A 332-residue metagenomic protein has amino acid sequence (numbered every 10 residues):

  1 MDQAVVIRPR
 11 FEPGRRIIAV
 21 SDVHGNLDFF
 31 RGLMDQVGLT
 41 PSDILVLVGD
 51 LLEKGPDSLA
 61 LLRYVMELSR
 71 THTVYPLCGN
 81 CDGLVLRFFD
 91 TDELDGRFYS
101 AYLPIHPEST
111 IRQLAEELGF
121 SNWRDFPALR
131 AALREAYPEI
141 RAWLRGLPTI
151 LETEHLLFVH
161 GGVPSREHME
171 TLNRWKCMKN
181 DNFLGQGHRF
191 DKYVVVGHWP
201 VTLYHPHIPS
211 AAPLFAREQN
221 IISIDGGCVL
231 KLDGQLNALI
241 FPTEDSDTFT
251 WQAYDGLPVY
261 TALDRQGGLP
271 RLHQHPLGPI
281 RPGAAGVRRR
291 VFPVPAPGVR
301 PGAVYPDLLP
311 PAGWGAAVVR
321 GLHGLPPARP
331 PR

Functional and structural regions predicted by a protein language model:
M1-R63: N-terminal active-site segment of His-dependent metallophosphoesterases
D22, D50, V65, G79-N80 (+5 more regions): Divalent metal-coordination and catalytic microenvironments
H24-D28, E53-P56, C81-L86, S165-R166 (+2 more regions): Active-site environment of divalent metal-dependent phosphoester hydrolases
K54-P148: Active-site neighborhood of divalent metal-dependent phosphoester bond hydrolases
W123-I221, C228-L232, E244, T248-L257 (+3 more regions): Acidic, His/Gly-enriched loop-helix segments that form or flank divalent-metal centers in metallo-dependent hydrolases
Q274-A285, P331-R332: Conserved beta-strand/loop element in small beta-rich adapter and peptidoglycan-binding domains
V291-G298: SH3/SH3-like beta-barrel fold
V299-V319: A short macromolecule-binding patch
